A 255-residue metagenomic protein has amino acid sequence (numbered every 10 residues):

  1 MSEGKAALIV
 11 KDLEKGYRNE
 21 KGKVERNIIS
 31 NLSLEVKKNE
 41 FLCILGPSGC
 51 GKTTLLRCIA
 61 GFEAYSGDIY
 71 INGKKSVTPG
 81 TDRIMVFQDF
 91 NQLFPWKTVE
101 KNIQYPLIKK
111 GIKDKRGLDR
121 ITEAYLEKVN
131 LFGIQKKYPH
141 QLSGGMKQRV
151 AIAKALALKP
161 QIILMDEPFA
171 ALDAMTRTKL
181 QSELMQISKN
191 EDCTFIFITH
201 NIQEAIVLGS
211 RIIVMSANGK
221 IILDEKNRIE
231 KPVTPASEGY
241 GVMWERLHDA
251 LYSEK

Functional and structural regions predicted by a protein language model:
R18-G22, A64, Q104-G117, K128: ABC-type ATPase nucleotide-binding domains, specifically the catalytic core motifs of the NBD
G67-G80: Conserved ABC transporter NBD signature motif
W96-Q104: Short coil-to-helix segment of the ABC ATPase nucleotide-binding domain corresponding to the Q-loop/switch region
K115-I134, Q186: Conserved ABC ATPase "signature" region
Y138-L142, M146: Conserved ABC ATPase signature
A157-Q161: A short, proline-enriched helix->beta-strand linker immediately N-terminal to the Walker B motif in ABC-type P-loop
I163-D166: Catalytic Walker B motif of ABC-type/P-loop ATPase nucleotide-binding domains
